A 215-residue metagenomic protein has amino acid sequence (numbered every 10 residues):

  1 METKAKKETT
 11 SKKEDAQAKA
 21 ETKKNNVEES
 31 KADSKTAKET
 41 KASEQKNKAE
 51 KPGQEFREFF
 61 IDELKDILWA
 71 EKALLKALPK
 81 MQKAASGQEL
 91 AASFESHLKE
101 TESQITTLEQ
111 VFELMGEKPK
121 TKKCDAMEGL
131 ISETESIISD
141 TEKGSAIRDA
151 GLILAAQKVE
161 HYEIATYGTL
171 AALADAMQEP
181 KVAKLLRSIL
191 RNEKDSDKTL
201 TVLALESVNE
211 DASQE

Functional and structural regions predicted by a protein language model:
E2-E215: Amphipathic alpha-helical hairpins
